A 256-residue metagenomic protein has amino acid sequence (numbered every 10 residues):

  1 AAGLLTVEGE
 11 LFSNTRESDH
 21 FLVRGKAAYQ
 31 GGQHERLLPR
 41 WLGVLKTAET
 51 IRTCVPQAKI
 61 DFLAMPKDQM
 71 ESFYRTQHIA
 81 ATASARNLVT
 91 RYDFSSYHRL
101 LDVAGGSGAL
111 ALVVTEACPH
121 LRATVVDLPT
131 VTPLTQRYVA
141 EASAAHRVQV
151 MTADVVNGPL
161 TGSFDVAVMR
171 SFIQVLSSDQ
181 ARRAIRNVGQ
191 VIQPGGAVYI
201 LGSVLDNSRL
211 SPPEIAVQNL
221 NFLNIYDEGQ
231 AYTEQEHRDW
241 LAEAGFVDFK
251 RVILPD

Functional and structural regions predicted by a protein language model:
A1, T6-V7, F94, R99 (+1 more regions): Alpha-helical subdomain
A2-H98: Conserved Class I S-adenosyl-L-methionine-dependent methyltransferase catalytic core
